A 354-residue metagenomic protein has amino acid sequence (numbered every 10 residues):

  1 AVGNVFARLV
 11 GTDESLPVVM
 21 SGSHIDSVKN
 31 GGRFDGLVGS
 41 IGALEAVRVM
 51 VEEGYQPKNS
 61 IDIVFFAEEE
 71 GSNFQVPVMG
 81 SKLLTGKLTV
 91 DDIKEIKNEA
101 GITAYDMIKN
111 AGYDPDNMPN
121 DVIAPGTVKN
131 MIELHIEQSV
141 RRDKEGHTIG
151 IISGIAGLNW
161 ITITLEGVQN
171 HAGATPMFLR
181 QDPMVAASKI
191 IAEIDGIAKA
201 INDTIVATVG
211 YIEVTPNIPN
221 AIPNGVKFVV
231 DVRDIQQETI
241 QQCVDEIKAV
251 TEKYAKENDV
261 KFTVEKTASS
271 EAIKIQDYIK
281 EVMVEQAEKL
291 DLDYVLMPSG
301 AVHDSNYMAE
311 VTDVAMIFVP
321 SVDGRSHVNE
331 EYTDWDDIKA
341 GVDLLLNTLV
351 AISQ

Functional and structural regions predicted by a protein language model:
A1-G32, M50: Acidic/His- and Gly-rich active-site-bordering loop/insert found across diverse amide/peptide-bond hydrolases
V5, I25-S27, I61-S72, Q138 (+4 more regions): Acidic, glycine-rich active-site loops and adjacent beta-strand->loop/helix elements that engage anionic groups
S21-H24, N30-E70, N159-L165, H171-I197 (+3 more regions): Alpha-helical metal-binding/catalytic segments enriched in His/Glu/Asp
G22-S23, D293-L344: Zn-dependent metallopeptidase/amidohydrolase metal-coordination segment
Q56-P57, M118-V122, A174, G196-V209 (+3 more regions): Flexible, glycine/charged-enriched surface loops at secondary-structure junctions
E68-E69, Q75-Q237: Midchain, well-structured core segments that form catalytic/ion-binding scaffolds
D91, R233-Q236, T267-S269, G324-W335: Short beta-alpha connecting loops at secondary-structure transitions that line or flank enzyme active sites
T208-N217, V229-I235, K261-K280, N306: A short beta-alpha structural unit
